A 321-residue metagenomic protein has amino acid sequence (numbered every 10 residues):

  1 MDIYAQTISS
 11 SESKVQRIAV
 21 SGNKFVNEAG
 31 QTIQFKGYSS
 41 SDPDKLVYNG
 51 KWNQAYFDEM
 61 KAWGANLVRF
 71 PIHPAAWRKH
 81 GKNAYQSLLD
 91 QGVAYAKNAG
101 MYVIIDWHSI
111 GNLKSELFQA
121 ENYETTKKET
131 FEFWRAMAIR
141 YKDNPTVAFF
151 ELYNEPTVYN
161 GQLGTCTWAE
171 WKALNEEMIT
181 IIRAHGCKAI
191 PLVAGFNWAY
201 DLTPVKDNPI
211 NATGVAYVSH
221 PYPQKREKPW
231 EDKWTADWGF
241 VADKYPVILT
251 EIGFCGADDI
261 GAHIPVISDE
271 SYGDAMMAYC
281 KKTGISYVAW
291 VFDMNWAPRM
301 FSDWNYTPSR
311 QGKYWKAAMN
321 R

Functional and structural regions predicted by a protein language model:
Y4-L67, F196, A317-A318: N-terminal carbohydrate-binding accessory modules
R17, N49, E121, K128-F149 (+3 more regions): Extracellular glycoside hydrolase catalytic/binding regions
A29, I33-A55, W77-G81, F118-N122 (+2 more regions): Acidic/histidine-rich helix-loop elements that form or flank divalent-metal/phosphate-binding sites at the catalytic
G37-S39, R69, E151, L192 (+1 more regions): Residues embedded in well-ordered beta-strands within globular domains across many folds
D42-D44, P74-R78, G111-L113, P156 (+3 more regions): Feature marks short, surface-exposed loop/turn motifs that line or immediately flank catalytic pockets and channel
W52-K114, E129, W171-G186, P265-I285: Aromatic-lined substrate-binding rim segments of carbohydrate-active enzymes
P71-P74, H108-S109, Y153, G253 (+1 more regions): Short beta-to-alpha linker loops that shape the active-site pocket of alpha/beta-hydrolase fold enzymes
